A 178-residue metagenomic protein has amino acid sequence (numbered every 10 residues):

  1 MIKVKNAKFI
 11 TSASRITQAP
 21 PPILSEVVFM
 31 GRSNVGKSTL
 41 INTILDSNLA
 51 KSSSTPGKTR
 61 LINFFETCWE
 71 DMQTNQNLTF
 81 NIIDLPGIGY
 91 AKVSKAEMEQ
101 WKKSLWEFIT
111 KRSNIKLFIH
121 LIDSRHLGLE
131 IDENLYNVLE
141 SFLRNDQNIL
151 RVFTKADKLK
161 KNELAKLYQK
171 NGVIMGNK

Functional and structural regions predicted by a protein language model:
M1-K92: Conserved G1/Walker A P-loop phosphate-binding module
I23-L24, N42-I44, K95-M98, E133-N137 (+1 more regions): Short, glycine/charged-enriched secondary-structure capping and boundary segments
S53, V93, H120-S124: Conserved short-loop catalytic and cofactor-binding motifs
F65, G176-K178: Short, highly charged low-complexity linear segments
W69, A96-W101: Generic secondary-structure boundary signal with a strong preference for alpha-helix termini
N77, K102-G176: Conserved C-terminal guanine-recognition region of P-loop GTPase G domains, centered on the G4
I88-M98, D157: Flexible beta-alpha connector loops of hexameric P-loop NTPases
